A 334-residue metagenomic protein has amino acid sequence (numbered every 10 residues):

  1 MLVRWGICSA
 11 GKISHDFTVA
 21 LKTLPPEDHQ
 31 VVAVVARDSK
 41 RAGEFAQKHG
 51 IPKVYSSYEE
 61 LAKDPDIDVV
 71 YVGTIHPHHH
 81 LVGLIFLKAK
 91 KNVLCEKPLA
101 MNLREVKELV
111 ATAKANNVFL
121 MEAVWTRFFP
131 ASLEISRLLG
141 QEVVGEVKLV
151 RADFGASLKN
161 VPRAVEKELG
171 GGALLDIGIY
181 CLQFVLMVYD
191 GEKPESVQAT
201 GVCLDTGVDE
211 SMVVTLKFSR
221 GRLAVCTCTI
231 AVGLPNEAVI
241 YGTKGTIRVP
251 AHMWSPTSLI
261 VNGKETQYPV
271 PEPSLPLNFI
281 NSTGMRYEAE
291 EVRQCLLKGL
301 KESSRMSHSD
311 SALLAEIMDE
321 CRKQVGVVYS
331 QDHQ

Functional and structural regions predicted by a protein language model:
M1-H49: N-terminal Rossmann-like dinucleotide-binding module
H49-T112: Beta-loop-alpha module in the N-terminal Rossmann-like domain of NAD(P)-dependent dehydrogenases, especially those
Y55, C95, L120-E122, V249: Hydrophobic residues in well-ordered beta-strands that form the structural core
V69-Y71, S219, E291-Q334: C-terminal helix-rich "cap/oligomerization" subdomain common to oxidoreductases
E108-W125, E146-A152: Rossmann-fold dehydrogenase core element
T126-Q198, D205: Predominantly a Rossmann-like dinucleotide-binding segment in NAD(P)-dependent oxidoreductases
V202-D209, R220-E290, Q294-L296, L300-S309: NAD(P)-dinucleotide binding in Rossmann-like oxidoreductases
